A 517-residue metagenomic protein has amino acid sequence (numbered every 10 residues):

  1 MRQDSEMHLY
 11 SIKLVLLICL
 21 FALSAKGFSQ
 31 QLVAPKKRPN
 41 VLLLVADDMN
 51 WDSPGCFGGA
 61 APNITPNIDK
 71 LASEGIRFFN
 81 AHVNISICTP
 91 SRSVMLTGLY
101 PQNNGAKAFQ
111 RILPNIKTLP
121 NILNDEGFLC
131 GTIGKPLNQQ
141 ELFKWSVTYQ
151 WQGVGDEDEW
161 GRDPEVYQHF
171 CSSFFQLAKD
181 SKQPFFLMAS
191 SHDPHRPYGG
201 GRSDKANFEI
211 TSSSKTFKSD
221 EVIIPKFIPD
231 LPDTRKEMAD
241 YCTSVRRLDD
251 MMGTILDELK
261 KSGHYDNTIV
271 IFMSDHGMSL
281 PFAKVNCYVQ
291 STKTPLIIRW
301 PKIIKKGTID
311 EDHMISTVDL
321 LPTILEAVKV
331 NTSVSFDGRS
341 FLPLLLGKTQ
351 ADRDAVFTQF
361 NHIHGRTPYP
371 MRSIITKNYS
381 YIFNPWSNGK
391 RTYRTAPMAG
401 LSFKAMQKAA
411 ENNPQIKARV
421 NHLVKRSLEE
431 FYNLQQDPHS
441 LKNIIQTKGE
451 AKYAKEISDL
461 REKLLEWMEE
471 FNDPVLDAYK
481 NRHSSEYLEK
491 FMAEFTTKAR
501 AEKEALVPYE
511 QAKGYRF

Functional and structural regions predicted by a protein language model:
R2-V15: Bacterial N-terminal signal peptides that target proteins for export
H8, C19, G27-E430, P438-E462 (+2 more regions): Formylglycine-dependent sulfatase
K13-S24: Bacterial N-terminal signal peptides
N433: A contiguous binding-surface segment within folded domains or other stable secondary-structure elements
R461-K480: Bilobed periplasmic-binding protein-like "clamshell/Venus-flytrap" ligand-binding domains
L476-K490: Short, charged, surface-exposed hinge/linker loops at domain edges that act as mobile lids or interdomain connectors
